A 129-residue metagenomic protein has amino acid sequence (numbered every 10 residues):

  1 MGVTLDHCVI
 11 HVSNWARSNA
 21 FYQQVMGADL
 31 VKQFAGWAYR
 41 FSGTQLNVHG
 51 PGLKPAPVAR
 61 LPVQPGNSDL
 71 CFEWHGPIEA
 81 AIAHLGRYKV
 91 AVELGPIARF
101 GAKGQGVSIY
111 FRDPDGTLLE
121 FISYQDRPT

Functional and structural regions predicted by a protein language model:
M1-R17, S68-L70, Q125-T129: N-terminal beta-strand motif that seeds the catalytic metal site of vicinal oxygen chelate
G2-T4, P62-N67, A102-K103: Short glycine-enriched loop/turn motifs at secondary-structure junctions
V3, I82, G86-T129: Vicinal oxygen chelate
V9-L53: Core segments of cupin and vicinal oxygen chelate
R17, P77-I82: Short, conserved charged micro-motifs
W37, S68, Q105-I109: Short beta-strand micro-motifs in enzyme catalytic cores
F41-G43, V63-N67, R87: Short connector loops at helix/strand junctions that flank enzyme active sites, especially segments positioning acidic
P57-R60: Short beta-strand/turn micro-motifs at beta-sheet edges
